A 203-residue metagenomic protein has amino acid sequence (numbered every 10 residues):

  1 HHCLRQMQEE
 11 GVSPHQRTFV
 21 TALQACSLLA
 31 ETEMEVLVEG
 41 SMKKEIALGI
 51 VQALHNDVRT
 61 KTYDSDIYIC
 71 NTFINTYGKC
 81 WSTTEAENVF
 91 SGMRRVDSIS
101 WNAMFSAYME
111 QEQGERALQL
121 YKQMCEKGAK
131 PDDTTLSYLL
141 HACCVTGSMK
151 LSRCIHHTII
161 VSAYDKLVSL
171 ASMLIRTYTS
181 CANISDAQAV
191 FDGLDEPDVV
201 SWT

Functional and structural regions predicted by a protein language model:
G11, H15-V20, V51, D66 (+12 more regions): Pentatricopeptide repeat
K43-Q52, K79, M149-L151: Helix-turn-helix repeat elements of alpha-solenoid scaffolds
